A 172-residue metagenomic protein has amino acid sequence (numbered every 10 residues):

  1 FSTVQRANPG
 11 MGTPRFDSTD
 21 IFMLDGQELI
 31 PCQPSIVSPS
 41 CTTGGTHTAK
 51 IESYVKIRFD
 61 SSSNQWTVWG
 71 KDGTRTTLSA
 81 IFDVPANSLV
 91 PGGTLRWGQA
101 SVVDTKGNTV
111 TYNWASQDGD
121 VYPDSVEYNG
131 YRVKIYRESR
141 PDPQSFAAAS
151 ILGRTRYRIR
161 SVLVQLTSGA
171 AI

Functional and structural regions predicted by a protein language model:
F1-G98, T105: Long, intrinsically disordered, low-complexity, charged/polar and glycine-rich segments
R58-I172: Extended charged/polar low-complexity repeat regions
